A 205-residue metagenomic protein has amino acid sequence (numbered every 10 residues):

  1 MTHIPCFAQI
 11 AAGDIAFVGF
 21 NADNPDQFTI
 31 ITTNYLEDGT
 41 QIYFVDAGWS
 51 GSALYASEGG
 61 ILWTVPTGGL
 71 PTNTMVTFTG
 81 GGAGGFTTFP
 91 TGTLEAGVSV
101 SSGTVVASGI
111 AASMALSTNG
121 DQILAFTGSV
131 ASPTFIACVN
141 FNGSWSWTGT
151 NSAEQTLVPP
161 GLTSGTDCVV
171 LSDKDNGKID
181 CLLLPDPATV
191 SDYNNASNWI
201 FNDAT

Functional and structural regions predicted by a protein language model:
M1-P5: C-terminal segment of classical bacterial N-terminal signal peptides
C6-G48, A112-N119: A structural motif detector for short, solvent-exposed N-terminal "entry" segments of globular domains
A22-D23, T32-D38, G48-G51, G81-G85 (+3 more regions): Acidic glycine-/aspartate-rich tracts in secreted/extracellular proteins
Q27-I31, Y43-V45, M75-T79, Q122-F126 (+1 more regions): Residues within well-ordered beta-strands of beta-sheet-rich folds
Q41, G109-T205: Conserved beta-structured recognition patch
D46-G59: Short, basic/aromatic beta-hairpin or loop at an interaction surface
G60-T88: Intrinsically disordered, low-complexity Pro/Gly/Ser/Thr-rich segments with frequent PxxP/GP/PP motifs and embedded
G84-L94, G103, G109, A115-S117: Acidic, serine/proline-rich low-complexity intrinsically disordered regions
